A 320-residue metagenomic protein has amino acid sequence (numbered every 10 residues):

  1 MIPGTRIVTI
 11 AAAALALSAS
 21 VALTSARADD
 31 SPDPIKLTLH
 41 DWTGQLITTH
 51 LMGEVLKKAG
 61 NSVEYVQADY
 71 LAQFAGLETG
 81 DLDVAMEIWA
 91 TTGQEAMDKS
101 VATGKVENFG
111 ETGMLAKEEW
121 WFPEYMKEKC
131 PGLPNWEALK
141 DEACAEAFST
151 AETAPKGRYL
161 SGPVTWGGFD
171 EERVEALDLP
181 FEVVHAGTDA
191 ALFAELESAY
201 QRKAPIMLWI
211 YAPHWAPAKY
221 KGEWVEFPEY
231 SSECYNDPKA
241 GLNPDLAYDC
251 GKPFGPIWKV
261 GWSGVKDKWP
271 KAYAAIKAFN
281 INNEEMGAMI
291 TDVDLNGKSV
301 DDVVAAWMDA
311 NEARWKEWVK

Functional and structural regions predicted by a protein language model:
S31-G44, N61-V66, K156-L160, I276: Short, well-ordered beta-strand elements
P32-I35, G44, W166-E182, A186-K203 (+2 more regions): An extracytoplasmic/periplasmic, membrane-proximal ligand-sensing/linker region
H40-T43, N61-E78, V184-E195: Short helix-initiation/N-cap motifs at beta->coil->alpha
T49, V66-K105, E195, W215-Y220: Pocket-flanking alpha-helical
L82-M86, R158-N236: Ligand-binding pocket segment of bilobal, Venus flytrap-like solute-binding proteins
K105-Y159: A conserved helix-loop-strand patch within extracytoplasmic ligand-binding domains of the periplasmic binding
K117-K129, G255-K268, T291-D292: A bilobed periplasmic-binding-protein/Venus flytrap-type ligand-binding module shared by bacterial periplasmic
A216-A275, F279: C-terminal lobe and pocket-closing loops of periplasmic/extracytoplasmic Venus-flytrap solute-binding proteins
